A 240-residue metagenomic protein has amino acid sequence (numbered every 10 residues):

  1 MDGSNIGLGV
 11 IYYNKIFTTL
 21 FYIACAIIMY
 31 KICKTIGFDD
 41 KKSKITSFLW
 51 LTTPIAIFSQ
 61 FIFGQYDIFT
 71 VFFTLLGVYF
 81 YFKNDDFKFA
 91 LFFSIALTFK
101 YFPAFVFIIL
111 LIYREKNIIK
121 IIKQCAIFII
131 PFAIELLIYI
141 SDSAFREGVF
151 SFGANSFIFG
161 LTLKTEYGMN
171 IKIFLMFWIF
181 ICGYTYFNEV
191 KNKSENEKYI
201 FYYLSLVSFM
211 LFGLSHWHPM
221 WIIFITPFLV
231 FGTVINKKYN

Functional and structural regions predicted by a protein language model:
M1-V78, Y113-F201, V207: Primarily membrane-embedded glycan-assembly and transfer machineries that use lipid-linked glycans
K42-S47, V78-N84, F92, L229: Short, motif-level signal for alpha-helix interfacial/capping segments enriched in acidic residues and aromatics/proline
I57-F58, L76-F80, F87-L111, I134 (+1 more regions): Membrane-interface alpha helices of multi-pass inner-membrane proteins
Q60, V78, F93, L111-E115 (+1 more regions): Short helix/strand-bridging catalytic loops that position acidic/His residues to coordinate divalent metals and engage
F61-I68, A104, H216-I223: Replace "multi-pass membrane enzymes" with "multi-pass membrane proteins
F73, F105, H218-N236: Hydrophobic/aromatic-rich transmembrane helices and adjacent perimembrane loops
